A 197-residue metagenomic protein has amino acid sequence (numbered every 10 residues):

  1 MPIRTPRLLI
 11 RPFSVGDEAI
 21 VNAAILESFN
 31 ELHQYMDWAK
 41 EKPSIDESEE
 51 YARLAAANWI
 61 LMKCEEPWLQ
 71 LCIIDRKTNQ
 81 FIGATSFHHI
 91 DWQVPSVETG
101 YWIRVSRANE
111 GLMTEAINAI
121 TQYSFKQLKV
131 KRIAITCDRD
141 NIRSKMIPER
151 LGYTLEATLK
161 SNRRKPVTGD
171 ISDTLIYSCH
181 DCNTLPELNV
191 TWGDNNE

Functional and structural regions predicted by a protein language model:
M1-I20, A24-E31, Q70-E197: Acyl-donor (CoA/ACP) binding surface of acyl/acetyltransferases
H33-A56: Conserved GNAT-fold acetyl-CoA-binding loop/helix
L61-E66: Short loop/turn motifs at secondary-structure junctions and domain boundaries
